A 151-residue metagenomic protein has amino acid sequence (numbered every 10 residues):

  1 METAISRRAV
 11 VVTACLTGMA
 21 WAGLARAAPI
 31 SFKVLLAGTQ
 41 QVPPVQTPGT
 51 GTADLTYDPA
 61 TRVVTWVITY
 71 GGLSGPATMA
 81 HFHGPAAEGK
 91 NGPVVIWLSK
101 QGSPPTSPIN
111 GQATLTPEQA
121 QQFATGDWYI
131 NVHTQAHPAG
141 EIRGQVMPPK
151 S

Functional and structural regions predicted by a protein language model:
E2-I5, A9-T13, G18-A80, G84-S151: Metal-centered catalytic cores of metalloenzymes
